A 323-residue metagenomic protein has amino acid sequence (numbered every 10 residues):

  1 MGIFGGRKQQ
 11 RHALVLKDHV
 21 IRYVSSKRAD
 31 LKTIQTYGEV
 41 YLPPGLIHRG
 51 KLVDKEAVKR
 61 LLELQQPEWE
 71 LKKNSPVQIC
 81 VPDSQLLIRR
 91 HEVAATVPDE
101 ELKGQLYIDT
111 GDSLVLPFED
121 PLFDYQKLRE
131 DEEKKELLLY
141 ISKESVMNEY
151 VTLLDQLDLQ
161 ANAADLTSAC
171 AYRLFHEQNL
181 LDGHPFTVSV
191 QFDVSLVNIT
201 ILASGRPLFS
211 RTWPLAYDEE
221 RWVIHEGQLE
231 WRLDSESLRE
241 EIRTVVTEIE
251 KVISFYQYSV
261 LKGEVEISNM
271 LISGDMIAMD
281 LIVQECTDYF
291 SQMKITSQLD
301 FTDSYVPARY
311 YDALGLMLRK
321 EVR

Functional and structural regions predicted by a protein language model:
M1-R323: Hydrophobic/aromatic-enriched cytosolic interaction surfaces used to assemble or bind macromolecules
